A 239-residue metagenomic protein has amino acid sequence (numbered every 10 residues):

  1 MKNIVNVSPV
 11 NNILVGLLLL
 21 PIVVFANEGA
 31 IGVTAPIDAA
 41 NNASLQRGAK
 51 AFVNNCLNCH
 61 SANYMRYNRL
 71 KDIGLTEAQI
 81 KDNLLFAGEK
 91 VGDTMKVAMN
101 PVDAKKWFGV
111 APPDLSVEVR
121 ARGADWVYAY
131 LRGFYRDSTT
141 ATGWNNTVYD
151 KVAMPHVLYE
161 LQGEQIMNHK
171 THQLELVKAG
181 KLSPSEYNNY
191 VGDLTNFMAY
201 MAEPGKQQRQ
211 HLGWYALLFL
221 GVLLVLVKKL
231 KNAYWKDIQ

Functional and structural regions predicted by a protein language model:
K2-L14: Bacterial N-terminal signal peptides that target proteins for export
I13-P21: Sec-dependent N-terminal signal peptides
I22-A26: Sec/Tat signal peptide C-region and signal peptidase I cleavage site
N27-K50, S61-D72, Q79-I80, A202-Q210: Electrostatic cytochrome c docking/interface patches
F52-N63, L194: The canonical Cys-X-X-Cys-His
L75-T147, V152-Y187: Electron-transfer interface patches adjacent to heme c in soluble/periplasmic c-type cytochromes and di-/multiheme
A179-G213: Short, aromatic-rich amphipathic segments at membrane interfaces that lie adjacent to a transmembrane helix or signal
R209-L212, G221-Q239: Juxtamembrane interface at the cytosolic side of transmembrane helices
